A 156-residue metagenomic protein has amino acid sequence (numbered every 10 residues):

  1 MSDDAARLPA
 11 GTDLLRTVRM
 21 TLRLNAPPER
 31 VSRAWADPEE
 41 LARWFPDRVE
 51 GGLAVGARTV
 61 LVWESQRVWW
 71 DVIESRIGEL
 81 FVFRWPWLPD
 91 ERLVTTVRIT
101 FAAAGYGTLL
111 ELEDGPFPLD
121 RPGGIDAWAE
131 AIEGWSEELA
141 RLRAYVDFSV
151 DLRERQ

Functional and structural regions predicted by a protein language model:
M1-E50: Hydrophobic ligand-binding cavity/cleft-lining segments
L15-T21, R58, R67, L80 (+2 more regions): Intrinsic-disorder/low-complexity, polar/charged segments enriched in Ser/Thr/Lys/Arg/Asp/Glu/Gln
L22, W70-E74, T95-A103: Hydrophobic/aromatic beta-strand elements that line small-molecule binding cavities or substrate pockets in beta-rich
A26-P27, V60-L61, A127-E130: Alpha-helical scaffold segments that form or flank carboxylate-/histidine-based iron centers
V31, L41, T59, V72 (+4 more regions): Hydrophobic pocket/interface hotspot
F45-P89: Glycine-rich portal/gate segments that line the openings of hydrophobic small-molecule binding cavities
P89-E137, R153-R155: Beta-strand/loop substructures that line and gate deep hydrophobic ligand-binding cavities in soluble
R143-Q156: Short, highly charged C-terminal tails/helix-capping segments
